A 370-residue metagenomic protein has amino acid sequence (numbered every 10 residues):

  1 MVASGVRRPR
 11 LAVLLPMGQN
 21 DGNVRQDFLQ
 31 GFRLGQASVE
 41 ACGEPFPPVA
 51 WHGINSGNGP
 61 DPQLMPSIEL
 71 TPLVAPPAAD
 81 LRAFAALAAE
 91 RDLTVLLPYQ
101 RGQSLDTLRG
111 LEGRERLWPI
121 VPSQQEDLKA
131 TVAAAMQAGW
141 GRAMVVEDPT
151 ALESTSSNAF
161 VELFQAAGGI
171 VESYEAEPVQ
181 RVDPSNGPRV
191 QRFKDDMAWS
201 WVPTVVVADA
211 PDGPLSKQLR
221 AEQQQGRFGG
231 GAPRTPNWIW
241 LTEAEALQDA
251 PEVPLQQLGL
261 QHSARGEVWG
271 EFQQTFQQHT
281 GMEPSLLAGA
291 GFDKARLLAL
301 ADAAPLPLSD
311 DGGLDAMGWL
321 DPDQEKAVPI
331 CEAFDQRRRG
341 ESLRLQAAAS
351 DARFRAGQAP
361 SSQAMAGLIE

Functional and structural regions predicted by a protein language model:
M1-E370: Extracytosolic ligand-binding ectodomains
